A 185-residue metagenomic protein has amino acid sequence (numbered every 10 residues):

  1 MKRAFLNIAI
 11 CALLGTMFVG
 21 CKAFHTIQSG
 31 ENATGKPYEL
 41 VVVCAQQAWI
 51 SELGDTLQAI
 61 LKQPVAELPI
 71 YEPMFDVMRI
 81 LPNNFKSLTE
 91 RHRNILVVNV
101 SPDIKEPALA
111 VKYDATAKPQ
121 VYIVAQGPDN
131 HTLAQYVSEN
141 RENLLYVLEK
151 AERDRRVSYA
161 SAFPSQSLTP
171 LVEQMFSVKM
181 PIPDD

Functional and structural regions predicted by a protein language model:
M1-E31: Bacterial Sec-dependent N-terminal signal peptides
C21-D185: N-terminal targeting sequences that direct proteins away from the cytosol to non-cytosolic compartments
